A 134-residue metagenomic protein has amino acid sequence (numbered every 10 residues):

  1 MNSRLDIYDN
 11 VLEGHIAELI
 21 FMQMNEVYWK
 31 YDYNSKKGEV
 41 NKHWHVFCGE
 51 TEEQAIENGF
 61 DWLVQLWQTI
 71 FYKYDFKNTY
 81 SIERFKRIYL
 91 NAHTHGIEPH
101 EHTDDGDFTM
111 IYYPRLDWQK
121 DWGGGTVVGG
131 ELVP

Functional and structural regions predicted by a protein language model:
M1-S81: Non-heme Fe(II)/2-oxoglutarate
V64-P134: Catalytic core of non-heme Fe(II) oxygenases with the double-stranded beta-helix
